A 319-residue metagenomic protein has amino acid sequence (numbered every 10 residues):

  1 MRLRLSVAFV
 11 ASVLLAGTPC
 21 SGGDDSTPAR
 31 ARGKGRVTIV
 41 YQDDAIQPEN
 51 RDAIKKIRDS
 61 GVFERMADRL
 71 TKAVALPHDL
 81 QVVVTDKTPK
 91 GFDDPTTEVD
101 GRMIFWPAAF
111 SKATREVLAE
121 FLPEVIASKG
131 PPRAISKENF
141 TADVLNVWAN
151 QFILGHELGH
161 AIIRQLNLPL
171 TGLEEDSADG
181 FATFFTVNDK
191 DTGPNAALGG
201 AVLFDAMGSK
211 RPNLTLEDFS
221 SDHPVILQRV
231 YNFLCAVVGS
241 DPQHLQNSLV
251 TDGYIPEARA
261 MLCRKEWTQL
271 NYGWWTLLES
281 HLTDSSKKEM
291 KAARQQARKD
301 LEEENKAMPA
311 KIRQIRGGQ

Functional and structural regions predicted by a protein language model:
M1-V7: Bacterial N-terminal signal peptides that target proteins for export
A8-G17: Bacterial N-terminal signal peptides
G23-E120, S136, E279, T283-M290 (+2 more regions): A metal-dependent hydrolase signature that marks the N-terminal structural subdomain at the beginning of catalytic folds
A53, I57-E64, T141-I153, P169-D176: Soluble non-cytosolic domains of exported or imported proteins
H78-T97, D179-G180, N195-R211: Acidic helix-start/capping segments at beta-turn-to-alpha-helix junctions
L122-P123, N146-I162: Short alpha-helix carrying the canonical HExxH Zn2+-binding catalytic motif
T171-K190: An active-site-proximal "capping" alpha-helix that borders the catalytic cofactor pocket
L216-Q319: Pan-zinc metallopeptidase signature
